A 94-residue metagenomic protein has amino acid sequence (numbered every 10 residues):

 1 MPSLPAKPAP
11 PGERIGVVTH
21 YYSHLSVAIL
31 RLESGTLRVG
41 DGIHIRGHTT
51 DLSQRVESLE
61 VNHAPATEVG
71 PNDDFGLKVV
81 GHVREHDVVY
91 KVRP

Functional and structural regions predicted by a protein language model:
P2-L37, D41-P94: Beta-strand/loop-dominated core regions that host nucleotide or nucleotide-derived cofactor-binding catalytic loops
